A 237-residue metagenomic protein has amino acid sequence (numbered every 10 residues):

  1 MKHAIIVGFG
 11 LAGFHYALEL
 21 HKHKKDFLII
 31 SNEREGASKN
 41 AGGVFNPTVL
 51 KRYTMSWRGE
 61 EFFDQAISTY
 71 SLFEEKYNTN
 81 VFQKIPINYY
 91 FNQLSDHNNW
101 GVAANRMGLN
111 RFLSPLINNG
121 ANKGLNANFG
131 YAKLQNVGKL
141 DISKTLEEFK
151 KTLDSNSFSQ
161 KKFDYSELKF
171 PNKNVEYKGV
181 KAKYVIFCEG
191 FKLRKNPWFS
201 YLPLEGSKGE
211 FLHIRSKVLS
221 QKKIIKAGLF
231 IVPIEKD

Functional and structural regions predicted by a protein language model:
M1-G10: Beta1/beta-strand and adjacent pyrophosphate-binding region of the FAD-binding site in flavoprotein oxidoreductases
K2, K25, Y184: Nucleotide donor/acceptor-binding cores
G10-H23, K39, G43-V44, V49 (+2 more regions): Active-site substrate-recognition segment that forms the wall of the catalytic cavity or substrate channel
D26-S31: Short beta-strand "acidic-cap" motif of Rossmann-like dinucleotide-binding folds
R34-E35: Helix N-cap at the beta1-alpha1 junction of Rossmann-like dinucleotide-binding domains, i.e., the first residues
V44-G124, N128: Dinucleotide-binding Rossmann-like beta1-alpha1 core, especially the glycine-rich loop that anchors the ADP
K51, M55, T79-Y89, S114-T152 (+1 more regions): Helix-loop-beta segment of a Rossmann-like dinucleotide-binding subdomain
N136-A227: Predominantly flavin-linked oxidoreductase catalytic cores and closely associated redox partners
